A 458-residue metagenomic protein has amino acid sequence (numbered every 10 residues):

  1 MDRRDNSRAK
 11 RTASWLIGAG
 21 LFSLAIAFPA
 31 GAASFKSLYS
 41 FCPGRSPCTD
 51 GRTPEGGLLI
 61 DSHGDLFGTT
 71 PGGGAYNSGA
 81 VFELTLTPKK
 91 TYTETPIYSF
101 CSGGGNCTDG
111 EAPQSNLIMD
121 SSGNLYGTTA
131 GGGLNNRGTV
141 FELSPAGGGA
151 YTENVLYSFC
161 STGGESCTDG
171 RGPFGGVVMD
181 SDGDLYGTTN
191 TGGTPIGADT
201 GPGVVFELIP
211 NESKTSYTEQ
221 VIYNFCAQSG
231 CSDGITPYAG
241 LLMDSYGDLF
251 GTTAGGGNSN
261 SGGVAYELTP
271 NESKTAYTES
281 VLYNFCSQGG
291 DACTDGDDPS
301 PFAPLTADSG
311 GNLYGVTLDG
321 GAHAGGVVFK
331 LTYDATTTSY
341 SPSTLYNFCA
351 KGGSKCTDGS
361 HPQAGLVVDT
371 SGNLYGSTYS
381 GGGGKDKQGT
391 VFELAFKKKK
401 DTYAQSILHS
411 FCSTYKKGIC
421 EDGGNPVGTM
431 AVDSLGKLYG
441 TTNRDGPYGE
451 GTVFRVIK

Functional and structural regions predicted by a protein language model:
D2-K458: Extracellular beta-propeller repeat domains
